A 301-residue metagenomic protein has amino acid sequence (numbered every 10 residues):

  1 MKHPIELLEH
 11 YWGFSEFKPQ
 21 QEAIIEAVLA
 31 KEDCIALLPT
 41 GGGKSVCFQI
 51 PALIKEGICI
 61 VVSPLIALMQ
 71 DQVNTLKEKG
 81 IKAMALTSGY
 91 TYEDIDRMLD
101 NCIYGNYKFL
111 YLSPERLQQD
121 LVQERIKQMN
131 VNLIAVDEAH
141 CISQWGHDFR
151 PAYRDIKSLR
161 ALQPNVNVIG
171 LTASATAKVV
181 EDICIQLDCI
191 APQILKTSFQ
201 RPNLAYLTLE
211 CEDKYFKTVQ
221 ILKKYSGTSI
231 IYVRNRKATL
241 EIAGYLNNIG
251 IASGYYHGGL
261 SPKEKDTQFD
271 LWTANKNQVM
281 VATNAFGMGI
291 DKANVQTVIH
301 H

Functional and structural regions predicted by a protein language model:
M1-P4: Accessory DNA-binding and partner-docking regions appended to nucleic-acid-acting proteins, especially the terminal
E6-Y11, S15-P19, A23-S45, L53-K55 (+1 more regions): Helicase motor core with emphasis on the C-terminal RecA-like subdomain
